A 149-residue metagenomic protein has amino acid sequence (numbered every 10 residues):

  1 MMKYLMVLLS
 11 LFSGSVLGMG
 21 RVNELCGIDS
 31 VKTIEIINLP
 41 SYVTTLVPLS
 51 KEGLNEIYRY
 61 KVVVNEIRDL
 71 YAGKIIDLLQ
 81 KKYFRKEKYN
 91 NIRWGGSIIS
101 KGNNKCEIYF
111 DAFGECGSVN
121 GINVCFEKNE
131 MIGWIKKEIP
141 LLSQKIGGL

Functional and structural regions predicted by a protein language model:
Y4-G14: Sec-dependent N-terminal signal peptides
M19-L149: Function-determining sites in protein domains
